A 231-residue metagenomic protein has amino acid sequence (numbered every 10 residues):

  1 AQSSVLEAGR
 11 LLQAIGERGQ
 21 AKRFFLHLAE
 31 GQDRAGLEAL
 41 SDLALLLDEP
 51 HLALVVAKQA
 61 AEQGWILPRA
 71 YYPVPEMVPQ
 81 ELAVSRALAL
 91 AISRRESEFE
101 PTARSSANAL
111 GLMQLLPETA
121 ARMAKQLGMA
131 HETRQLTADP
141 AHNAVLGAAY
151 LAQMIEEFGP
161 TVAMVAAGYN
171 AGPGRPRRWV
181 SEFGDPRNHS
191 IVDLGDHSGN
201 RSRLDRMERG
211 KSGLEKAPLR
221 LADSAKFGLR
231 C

Functional and structural regions predicted by a protein language model:
A1-S3, L28: TPR-adjacent "capping" and linker segments in tetratricopeptide-repeat scaffold/adaptor proteins
A8, I15, Q20-C231: Catalytic glycan-binding domains that act on GlcNAc-containing polysaccharides
